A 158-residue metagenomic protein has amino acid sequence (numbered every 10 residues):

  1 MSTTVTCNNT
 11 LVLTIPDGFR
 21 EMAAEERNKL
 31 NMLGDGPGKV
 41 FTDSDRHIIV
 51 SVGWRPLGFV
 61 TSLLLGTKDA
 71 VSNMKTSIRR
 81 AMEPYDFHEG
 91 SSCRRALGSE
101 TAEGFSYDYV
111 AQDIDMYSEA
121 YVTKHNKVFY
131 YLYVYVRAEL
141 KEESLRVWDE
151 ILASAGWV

Functional and structural regions predicted by a protein language model:
M1-G36: N-terminal "mature-domain start" segment
T3-N8, L13-T14, K39-D43, C93-A96 (+1 more regions): Short acidic-hydrophobic surface loop/beta-edge motif
P16, V71, K75, D149-L152: Extracytoplasmic/secreted envelope proteins and their assembly/folding machinery, especially bacterial periplasmic
G18-R20, G53-F59, T123-K124: A short, sequence-level motif marking secondary-structure junctions
M22, A81, V158: Phosphate/oxyanion-binding loops and surfaces in catalytic or ligand/nucleic-acid-binding neighborhoods
E26-S118: Conserved polar/disulfide-associated segments of primarily extracytoplasmic proteins
S44-D45, I49, R95-V158: Short, well-structured beta-strand
